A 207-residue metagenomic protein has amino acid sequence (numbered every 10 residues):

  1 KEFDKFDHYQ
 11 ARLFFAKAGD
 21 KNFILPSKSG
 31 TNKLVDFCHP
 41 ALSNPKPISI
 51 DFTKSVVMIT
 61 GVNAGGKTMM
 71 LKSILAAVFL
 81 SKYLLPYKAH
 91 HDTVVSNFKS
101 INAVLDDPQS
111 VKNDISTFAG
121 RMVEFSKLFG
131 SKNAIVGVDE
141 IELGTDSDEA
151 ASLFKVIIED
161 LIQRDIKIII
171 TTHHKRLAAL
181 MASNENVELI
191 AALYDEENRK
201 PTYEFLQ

Functional and structural regions predicted by a protein language model:
K1-Q10, P108, K112: Long, non-coiled-coil amphipathic alpha-helical linker/lever segments that couple catalytic cores to other domains
D4-D7, L13, V35, A119: Residue-level recognition of well-ordered secondary-structure positions
D7, A11-K28: Pre-NBD coupling/linker segments of ABC/ABC-like ATPases
S27-Q207: ATPase nucleotide-binding head domains, primarily ABC-like/P-loop NTPase cores
